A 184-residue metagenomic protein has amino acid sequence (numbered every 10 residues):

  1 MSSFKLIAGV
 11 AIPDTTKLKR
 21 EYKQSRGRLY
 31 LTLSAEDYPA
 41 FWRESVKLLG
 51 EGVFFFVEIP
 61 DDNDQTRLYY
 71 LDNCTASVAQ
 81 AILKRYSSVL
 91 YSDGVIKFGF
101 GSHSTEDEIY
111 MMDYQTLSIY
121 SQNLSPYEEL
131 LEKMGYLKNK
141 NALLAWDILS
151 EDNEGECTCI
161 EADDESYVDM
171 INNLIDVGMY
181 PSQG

Functional and structural regions predicted by a protein language model:
M1-T116, Y120-G184: Structured alpha/beta or helical-core interaction and ligand-binding surfaces enriched in interleaved
